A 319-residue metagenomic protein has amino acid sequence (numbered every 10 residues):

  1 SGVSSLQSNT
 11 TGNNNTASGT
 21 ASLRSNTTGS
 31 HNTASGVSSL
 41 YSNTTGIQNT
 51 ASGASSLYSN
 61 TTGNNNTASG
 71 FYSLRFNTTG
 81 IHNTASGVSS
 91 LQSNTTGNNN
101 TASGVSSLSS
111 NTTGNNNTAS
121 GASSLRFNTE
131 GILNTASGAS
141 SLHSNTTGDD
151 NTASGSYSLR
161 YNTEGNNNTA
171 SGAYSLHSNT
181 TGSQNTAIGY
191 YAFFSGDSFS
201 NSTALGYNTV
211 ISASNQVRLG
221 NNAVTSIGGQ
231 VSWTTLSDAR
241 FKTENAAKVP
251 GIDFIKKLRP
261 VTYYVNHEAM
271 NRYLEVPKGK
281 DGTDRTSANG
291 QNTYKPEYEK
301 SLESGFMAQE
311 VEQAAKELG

Functional and structural regions predicted by a protein language model:
S1, S5, T16-S18, T33-S35 (+11 more regions): Extended alpha-helical scaffolds used as interaction platforms
V3, T20, V37, A54 (+13 more regions): Trimeric beta-solenoid/beta-helix "fiber body" segments of extracellular/virion adhesins and depolymerases
S5-L6, G12, S22-L23, G29 (+22 more regions): Conserved SAM-binding site of S-adenosyl-L-methionine-dependent methyltransferases, i.e., the hydrophobic residues
I132, N151-T152, N166, R240: Intrinsically disordered, low-complexity regions of eukaryotic proteins
S175, N179-G251, K256-L258, R285 (+1 more regions): Small/polar residue-rich beta-strand/coil "junction" motifs that cap repeat-based extracellular fibers
L236-G319: Intramolecular chaperone/auto-protease modules of tailspike-like proteins
